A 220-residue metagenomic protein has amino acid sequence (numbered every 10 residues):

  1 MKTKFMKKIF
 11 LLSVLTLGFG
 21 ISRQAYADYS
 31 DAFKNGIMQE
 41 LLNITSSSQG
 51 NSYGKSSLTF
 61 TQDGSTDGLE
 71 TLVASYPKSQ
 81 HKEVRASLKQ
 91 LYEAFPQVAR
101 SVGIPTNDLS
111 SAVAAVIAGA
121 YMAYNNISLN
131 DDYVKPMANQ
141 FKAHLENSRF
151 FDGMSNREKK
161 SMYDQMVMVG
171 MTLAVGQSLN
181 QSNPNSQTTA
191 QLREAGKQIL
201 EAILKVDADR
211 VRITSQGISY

Functional and structural regions predicted by a protein language model:
K2-L11: Bacterial N-terminal signal peptides that target proteins for export
L12-G20: Bacterial N-terminal signal peptides
Y26-L109: N-terminal Sec/ER secretory leader and immediately downstream segment of secreted/extracellular precursors
D31, N35-L41, T45, N180-Y220: A cross-kingdom marker for long, charged
M38, R85-Y92, P96, A114 (+5 more regions): Extracytoplasmic/secreted envelope proteins and their assembly/folding machinery, especially bacterial periplasmic
G54-L72, G153-R193, Y220: Long, charge-rich low-complexity segments
E83-T106, F141-M154, L192, K197-A202 (+1 more regions): Short amphipathic alpha-helical segments and their helix-coil junctions
L109-G176: Extended amphipathic alpha-helical interaction segments
